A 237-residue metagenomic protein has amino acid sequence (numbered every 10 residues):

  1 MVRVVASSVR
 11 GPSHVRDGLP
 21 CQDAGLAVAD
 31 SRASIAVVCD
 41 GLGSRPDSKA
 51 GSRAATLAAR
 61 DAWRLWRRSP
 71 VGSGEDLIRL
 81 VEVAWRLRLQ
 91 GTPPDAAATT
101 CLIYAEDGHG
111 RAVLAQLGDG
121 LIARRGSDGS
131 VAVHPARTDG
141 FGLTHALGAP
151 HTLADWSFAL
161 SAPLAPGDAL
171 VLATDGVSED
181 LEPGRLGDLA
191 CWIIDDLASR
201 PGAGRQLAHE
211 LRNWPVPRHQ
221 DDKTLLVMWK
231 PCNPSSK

Functional and structural regions predicted by a protein language model:
M1-A24, V28, I78-L87, P94 (+3 more regions): Short glycine- and acidic-rich boundary segments immediately preceding or forming the N-terminal edge of structured
M1-D61, G120, L153, S157-S161 (+1 more regions): N-terminal entry segment of metal-dependent catalytic domains or homologous docking segments
G18-S31, P94-D107, V113, T138-E182: Acidic loop->beta-strand submotif enriched in PP2C/PPM serine/threonine phosphatases
V38, L117, A173: Generic enzyme active-site microenvironment
P46-D47, R124-R125, D180-E182: Short helix/loop capping segments that flank catalytic or ligand/cofactor-binding pockets
W66-I78, D195-A203: Short, charged, surface-exposed loops that flank catalytic or proteolytic processing sites
S69-R125, D155-A162, P217, M228: Catalytic core of PPM/PP2C metal-dependent serine/threonine phosphatase domains
R88, T152-K237: C-terminal catalytic subdomain
